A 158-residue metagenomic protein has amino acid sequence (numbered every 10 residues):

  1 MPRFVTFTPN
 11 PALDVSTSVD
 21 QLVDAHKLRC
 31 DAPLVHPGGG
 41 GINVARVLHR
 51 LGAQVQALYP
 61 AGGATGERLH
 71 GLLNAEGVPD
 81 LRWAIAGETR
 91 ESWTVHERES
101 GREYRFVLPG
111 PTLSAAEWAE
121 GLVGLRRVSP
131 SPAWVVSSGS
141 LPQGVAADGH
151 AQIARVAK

Functional and structural regions predicted by a protein language model:
M1-L58, E67: Glycine-rich phosphate/adenosyl-contacting loop at the front of the ribokinase-like
N10-A12, P109-P111, S140-Q143: Short glycine-rich anion-binding loops that position phosphate/pyrophosphate groups of nucleotides and phosphorylated
L22-K27, T112-L113, G149-A157: A glycine- and small-aliphatic-rich helix-loop capping segment at beta-alpha/alpha-beta transitions that lines
H26, R50-V136: Conserved N-terminal subdomain of the carbohydrate kinase-like
P37-G41, S114, A146: Short, conserved glycine- and acidic-residue-centered signature motifs in active-site or ligand-binding loops
I42, L122, A147, A151: Residues forming the Rossmann-fold NAD(P)(H) cofactor-binding site
P132-K158: Conserved beta-alpha-beta core of the PfkB/ribokinase-like small-molecule kinase fold
